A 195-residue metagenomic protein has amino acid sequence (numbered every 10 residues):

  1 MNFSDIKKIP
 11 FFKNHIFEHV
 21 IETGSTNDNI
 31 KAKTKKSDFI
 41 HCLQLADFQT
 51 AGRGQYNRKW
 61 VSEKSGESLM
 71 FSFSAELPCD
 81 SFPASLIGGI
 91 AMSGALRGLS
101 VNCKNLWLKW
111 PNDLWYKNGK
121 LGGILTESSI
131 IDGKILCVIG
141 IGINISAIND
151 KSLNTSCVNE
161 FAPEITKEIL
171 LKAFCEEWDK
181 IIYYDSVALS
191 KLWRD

Functional and structural regions predicted by a protein language model:
M1-V101: N-terminal lobe of the biotin/lipoate ligase/transferase fold
P78-N105, Y116-D195: Long, positively charged amphipathic alpha-helical accessory segments at protein N-termini or as interdomain linkers
